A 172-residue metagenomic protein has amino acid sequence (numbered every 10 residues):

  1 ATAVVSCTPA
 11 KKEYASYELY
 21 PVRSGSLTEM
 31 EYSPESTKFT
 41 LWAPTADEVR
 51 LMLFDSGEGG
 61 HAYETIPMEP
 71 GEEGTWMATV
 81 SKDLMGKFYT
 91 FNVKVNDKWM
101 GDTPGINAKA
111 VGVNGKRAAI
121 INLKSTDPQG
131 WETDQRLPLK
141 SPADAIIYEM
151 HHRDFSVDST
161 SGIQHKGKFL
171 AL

Functional and structural regions predicted by a protein language model:
A1-A3: Bacterial N-terminal signal peptides
V5, P9-P34, P70-E149, D154-A171: The feature marks proteins involved in alpha-glucan
E35-F39: Structural beta-strand segments of beta-rich domains
W42-V49, H151: Short proline/glycine-enriched turn/loop motifs at strand-loop junctions of beta-rich domains
A46-R50, E58, G86-K87: Primarily extracytoplasmic ectodomains and periplasmic/lumenal surface modules that are beta-strand-rich
R50-M52, N92: Beta-strand signatures of extracellular beta-sandwich domains
F54-G60, N96: Change "in extracellular beta-sheet-rich domains … of secreted and cell-surface proteins" to "in beta-sheet-rich domains
A62-G71: Solvent-exposed serine/threonine-rich low-complexity stretches and specific carbohydrate-binding patches
